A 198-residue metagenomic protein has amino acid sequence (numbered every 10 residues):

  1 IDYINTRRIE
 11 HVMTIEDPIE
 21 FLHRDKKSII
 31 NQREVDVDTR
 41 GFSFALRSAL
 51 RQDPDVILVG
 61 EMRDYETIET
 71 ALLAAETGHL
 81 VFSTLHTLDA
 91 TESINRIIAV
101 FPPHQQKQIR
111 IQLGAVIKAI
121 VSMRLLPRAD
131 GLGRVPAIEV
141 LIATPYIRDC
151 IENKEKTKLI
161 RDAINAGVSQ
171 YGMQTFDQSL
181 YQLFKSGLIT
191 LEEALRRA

Functional and structural regions predicted by a protein language model:
I1-A198: Short, flexible helix-loop junctions that flank or precede catalytic/ligand sites
